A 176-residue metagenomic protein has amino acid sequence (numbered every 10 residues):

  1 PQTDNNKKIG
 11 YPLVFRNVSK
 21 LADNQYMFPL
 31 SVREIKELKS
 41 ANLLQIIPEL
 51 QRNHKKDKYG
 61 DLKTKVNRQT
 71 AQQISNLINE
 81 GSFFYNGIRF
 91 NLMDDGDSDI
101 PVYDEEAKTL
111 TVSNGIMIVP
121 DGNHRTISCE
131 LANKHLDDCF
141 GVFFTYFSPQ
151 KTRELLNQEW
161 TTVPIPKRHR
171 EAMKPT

Functional and structural regions predicted by a protein language model:
P1-Y85, L92-T111: N-terminal extension/subdomain marker
N79-T176: Basic- and aromatic-enriched surface patches that contact anionic nucleotides/nucleic acids
